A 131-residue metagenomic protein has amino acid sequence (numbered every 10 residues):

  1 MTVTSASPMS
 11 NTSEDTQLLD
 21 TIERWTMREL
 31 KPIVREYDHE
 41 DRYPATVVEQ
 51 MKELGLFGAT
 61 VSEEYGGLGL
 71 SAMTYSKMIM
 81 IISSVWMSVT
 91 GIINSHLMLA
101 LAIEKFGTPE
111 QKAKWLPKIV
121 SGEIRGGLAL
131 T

Functional and structural regions predicted by a protein language model:
M1-Q17: Intrinsic disorder at enzyme termini
A6, I22, P44-V47: N-terminal flexible segment immediately upstream of the FAD-binding catalytic core in FAD-dependent oxidoreductases
E14-E29: A non-catalytic, amphipathic alpha-helix used as a structural packing/dimerization or gating element in enzyme scaffolds
K31-T131: Glycine-rich flavin
